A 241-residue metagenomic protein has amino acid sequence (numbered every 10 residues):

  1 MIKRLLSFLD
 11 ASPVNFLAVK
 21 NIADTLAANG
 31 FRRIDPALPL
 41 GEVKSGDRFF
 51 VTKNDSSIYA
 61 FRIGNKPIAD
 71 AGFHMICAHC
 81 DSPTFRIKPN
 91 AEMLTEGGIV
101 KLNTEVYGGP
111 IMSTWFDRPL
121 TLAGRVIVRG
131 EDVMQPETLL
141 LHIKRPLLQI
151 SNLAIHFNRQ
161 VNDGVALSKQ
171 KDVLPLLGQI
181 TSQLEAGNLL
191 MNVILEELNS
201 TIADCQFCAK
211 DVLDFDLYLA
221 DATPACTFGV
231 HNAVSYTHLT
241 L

Functional and structural regions predicted by a protein language model:
M1-F16, Q170: N-terminal capping segment at the start of a domain
F8-S12, N29, E197-D204: Change "in soluble alpha/beta enzymes" to "in soluble alpha/beta proteins
P13-P39: Intrinsically disordered, low-complexity, positively charged segments
A18, N54-A60, K66-I68, R129-G130 (+1 more regions): Soluble metallo-hydrolase cores and metallopeptidase-like ectodomains found primarily in the secretory/periplasmic
D24, P67-I68, S82-F85, L94 (+1 more regions): Flexible loop/turn segments at secondary-structure boundaries
F31-R33, A37-I87: Acidic/His- and Gly-rich active-site-bordering loop/insert found across diverse amide/peptide-bond hydrolases
G72-R159: A generic, well-ordered mixed alpha/beta core segment in the N-terminal half of proteins
T237-L241: Conserved small/polar residues in nucleotide/adenosyl-binding loops
